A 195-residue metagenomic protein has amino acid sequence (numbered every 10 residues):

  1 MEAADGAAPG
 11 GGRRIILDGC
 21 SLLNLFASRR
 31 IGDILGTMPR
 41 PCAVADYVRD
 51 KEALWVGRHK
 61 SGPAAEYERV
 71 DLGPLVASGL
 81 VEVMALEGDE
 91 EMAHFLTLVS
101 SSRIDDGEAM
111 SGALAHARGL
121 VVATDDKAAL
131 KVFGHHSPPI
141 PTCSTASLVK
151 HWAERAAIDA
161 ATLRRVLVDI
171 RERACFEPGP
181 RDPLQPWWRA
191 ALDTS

Functional and structural regions predicted by a protein language model:
M1-L114, R118-L120, K127-H136, I140 (+2 more regions): Active-site-proximal, substrate-binding regions of enzyme catalytic domains and RNA-binding/basic surfaces
